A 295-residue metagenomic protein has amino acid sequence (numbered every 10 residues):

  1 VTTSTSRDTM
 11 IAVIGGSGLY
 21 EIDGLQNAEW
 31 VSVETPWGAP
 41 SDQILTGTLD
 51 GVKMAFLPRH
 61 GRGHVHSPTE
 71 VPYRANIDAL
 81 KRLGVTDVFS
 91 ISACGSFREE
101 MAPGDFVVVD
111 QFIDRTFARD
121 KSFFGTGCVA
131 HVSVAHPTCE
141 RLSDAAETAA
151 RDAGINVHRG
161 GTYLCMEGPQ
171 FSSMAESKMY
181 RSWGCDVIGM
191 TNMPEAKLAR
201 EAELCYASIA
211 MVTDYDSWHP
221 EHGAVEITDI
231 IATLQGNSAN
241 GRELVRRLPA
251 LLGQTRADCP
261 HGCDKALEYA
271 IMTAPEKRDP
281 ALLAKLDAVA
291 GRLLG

Functional and structural regions predicted by a protein language model:
T2-H136, G291-G295: Metabolite-binding pocket within alpha/beta catalytic cores that recognizes anionic/polar moieties
K81-G84, R181, R200: Non-catalytic positions within long, well-ordered alpha-helices that form the structural scaffold/packing of enzyme
T86-D87, D186, C205: Short acidic/polar active-site loop segments enriched in Thr and Asp
R141, A145-N156, E243-L251: Generic non-transmembrane alpha-helical segments
A149-D186, M272: Active-site/ligand-binding-proximal alpha/beta "capping" segment
M190-T228: Zn-dependent metallopeptidase/amidohydrolase metal-coordination segment
S217-K265: His/Asp/Glu-rich mid-to-C-terminal helical/loop segments that flank catalytic regions of hydrolases
A266-G295: Acidic, Ser/Thr-rich low-complexity intrinsically disordered segments
